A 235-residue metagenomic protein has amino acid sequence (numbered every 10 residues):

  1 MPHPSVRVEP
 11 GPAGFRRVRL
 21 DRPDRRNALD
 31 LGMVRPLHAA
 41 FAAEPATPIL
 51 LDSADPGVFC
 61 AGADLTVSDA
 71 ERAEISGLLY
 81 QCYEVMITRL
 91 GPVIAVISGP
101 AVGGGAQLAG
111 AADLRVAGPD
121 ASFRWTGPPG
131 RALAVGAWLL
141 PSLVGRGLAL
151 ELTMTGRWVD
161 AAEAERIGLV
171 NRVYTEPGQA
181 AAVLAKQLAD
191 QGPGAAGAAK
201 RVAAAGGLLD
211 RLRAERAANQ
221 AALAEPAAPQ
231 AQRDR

Functional and structural regions predicted by a protein language model:
M1-A13, E44, A54-P56, G156 (+3 more regions): C-terminal alpha-helix plus adjacent terminal tail
P2-R7, V85-P193: Crotonase-fold acyl-CoA enzyme core
G11-D21, G32-A70, V85-V96, L114 (+1 more regions): A structural preference for short, pocket-lining loop segments at secondary-structure junctions
V18, L37, L51, L108-A109 (+2 more regions): Hydrophobic alpha-helical segments that mediate membrane insertion or helix-helix packing
R26-D30, G105: Glycine-rich acyl-CoA binding loop
M33-P36, L78, E215: Hydrophobic alpha-helical membrane-association signature
D69-L78, A149: A short acidic, glycine-rich active-site loop that binds or catalyzes chemistry on phosphate/adenosine moieties
L78-C82, G136-L139, L148, A195-A198 (+2 more regions): Hydrophobic alpha-helical segments typical of transmembrane helices and their membrane-interface/capping positions
